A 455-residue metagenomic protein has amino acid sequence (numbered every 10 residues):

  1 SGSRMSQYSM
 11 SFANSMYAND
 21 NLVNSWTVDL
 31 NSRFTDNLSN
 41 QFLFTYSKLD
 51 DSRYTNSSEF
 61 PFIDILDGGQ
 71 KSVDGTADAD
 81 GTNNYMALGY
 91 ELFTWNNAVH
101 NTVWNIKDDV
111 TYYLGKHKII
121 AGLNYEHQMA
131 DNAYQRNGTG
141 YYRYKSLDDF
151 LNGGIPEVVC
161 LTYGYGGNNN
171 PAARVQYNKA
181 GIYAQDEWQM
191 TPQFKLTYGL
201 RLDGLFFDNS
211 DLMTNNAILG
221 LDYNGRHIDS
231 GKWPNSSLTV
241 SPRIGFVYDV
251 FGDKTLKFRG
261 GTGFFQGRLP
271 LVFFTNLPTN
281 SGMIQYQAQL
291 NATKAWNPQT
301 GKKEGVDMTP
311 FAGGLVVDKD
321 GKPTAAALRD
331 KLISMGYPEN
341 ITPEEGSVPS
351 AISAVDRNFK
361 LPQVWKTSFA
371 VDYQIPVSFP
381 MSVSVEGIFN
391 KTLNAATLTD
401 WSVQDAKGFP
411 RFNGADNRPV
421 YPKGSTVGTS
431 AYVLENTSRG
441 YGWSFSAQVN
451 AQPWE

Functional and structural regions predicted by a protein language model:
S1, F42-K48, A121-H127, Y198-G204 (+2 more regions): Transmembrane beta-barrel strands of outer-membrane/channel proteins
S1-Q185, Y223-G225, K423, S430 (+2 more regions): Replace "related TpsB outer-membrane translocases also match" with "some related outer-membrane beta-barrels such as
S3-S11, Y46-L66, Y125-K145, D208-N216 (+4 more regions): Outer-membrane beta-barrel and related beta-rich outer-membrane complex signature in Gram-negative bacteria
S25-T27, N105-K107, G181-E187, T197 (+6 more regions): Membrane-embedded beta-strand positions in outer-membrane beta-barrel channels/transporters
S32, Y112-L114, W188-M190, L202 (+5 more regions): Residue-level signature of outer-membrane beta-barrel architecture
N37-N40, H117-I119, F194-L196, K254-L256 (+2 more regions): Repeated loop/turn-to-beta-strand initiation elements of outer-membrane beta-barrel proteins
D211-S241, G245-V433: Solvent-exposed loop/turn elements at secondary-structure boundaries
S236-V240, A431-E455: Outer/extracellular conduits and scaffolds centered on Gram-negative outer-membrane beta-barrels
